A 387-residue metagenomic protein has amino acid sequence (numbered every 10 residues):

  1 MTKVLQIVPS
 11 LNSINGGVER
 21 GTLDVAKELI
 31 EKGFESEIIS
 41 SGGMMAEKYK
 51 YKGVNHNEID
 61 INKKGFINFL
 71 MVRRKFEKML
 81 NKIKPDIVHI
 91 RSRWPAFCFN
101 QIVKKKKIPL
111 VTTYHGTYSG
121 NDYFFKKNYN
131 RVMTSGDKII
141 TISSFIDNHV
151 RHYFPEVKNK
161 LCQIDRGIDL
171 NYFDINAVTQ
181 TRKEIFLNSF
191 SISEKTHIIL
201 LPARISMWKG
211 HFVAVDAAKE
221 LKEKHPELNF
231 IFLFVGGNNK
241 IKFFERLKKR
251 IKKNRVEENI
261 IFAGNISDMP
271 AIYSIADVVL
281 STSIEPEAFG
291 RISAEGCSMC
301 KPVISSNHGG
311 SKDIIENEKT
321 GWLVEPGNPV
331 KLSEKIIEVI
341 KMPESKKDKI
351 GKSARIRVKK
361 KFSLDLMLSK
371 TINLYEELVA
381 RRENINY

Functional and structural regions predicted by a protein language model:
I7-G16, R20-N68, D147, R151: N-terminal strand-loop element at the rim of the active site of nucleotide-sugar-dependent glycosyltransferases
G16-D24, H197, R204-E223, F232 (+4 more regions): A conserved mid-protein helix/loop that constitutes part of the nucleotide-sugar donor-binding site
I39-M44, I168, P202, I231-E245: Glycosyltransferase donor-sugar binding loop
I90-A96, Y114: Short His-centered aromatic/hydrophobic patch
F145, G167: Carbohydrate-associated surface elements
P302-S305, I315: Short hydrophobic beta-strand element within catalytic cores of glycosyltransferases and related nucleotide-activated
N317-E318, W322-P329, E338-E344: Conserved acidic donor-binding segment of nucleotide-sugar-dependent glycosyltransferases
E338, S345-K361, K370-N373, E377: A short, well-ordered alpha-helix in the C-terminal region of glycosyltransferases
